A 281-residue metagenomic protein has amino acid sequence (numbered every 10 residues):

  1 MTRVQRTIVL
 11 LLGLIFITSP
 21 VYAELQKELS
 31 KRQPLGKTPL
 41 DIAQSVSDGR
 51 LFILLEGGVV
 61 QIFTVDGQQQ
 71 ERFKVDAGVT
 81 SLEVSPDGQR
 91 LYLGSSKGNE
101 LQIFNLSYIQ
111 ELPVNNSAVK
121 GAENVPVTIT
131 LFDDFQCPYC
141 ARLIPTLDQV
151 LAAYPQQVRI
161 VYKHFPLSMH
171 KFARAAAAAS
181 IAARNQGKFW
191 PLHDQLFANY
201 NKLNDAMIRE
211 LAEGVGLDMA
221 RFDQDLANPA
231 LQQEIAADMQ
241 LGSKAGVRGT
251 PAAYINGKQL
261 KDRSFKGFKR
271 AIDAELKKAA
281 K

Functional and structural regions predicted by a protein language model:
M1-V9: Bacterial N-terminal signal peptides that target proteins for export
R3, L14-I15, S19-S117, E123: Predominantly soluble domains enriched in secretory-pathway, periplasmic, or organellar proteins
L25-S30, L35, L40-A43, D48-V59 (+3 more regions): C-terminal cap of thioredoxin/glutaredoxin-like
P39, V79, P86, P138 (+3 more regions): Proline-centered helix-kink/hinge sites
V114-N115, L147, A237-Q240: Alpha-helical scaffolding within the catalytic cores of extracellular/periplasmic polymer-degrading hydrolases
P126-T128: Alpha/beta-hydrolase fold active-site loops
T130-E213, R248, D273-A279: Structural alpha/beta surface segment adjacent to cysteine/selenocysteine redox centers across thiol/disulfide enzymes
